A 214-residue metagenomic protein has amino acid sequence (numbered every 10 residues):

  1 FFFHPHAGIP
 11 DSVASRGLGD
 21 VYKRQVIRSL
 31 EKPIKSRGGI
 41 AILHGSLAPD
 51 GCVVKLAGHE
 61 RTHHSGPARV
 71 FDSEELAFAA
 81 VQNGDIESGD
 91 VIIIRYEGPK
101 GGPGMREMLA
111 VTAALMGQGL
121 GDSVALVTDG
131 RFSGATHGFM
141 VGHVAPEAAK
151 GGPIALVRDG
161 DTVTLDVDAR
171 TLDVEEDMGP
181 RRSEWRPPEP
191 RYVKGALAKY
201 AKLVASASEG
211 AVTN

Functional and structural regions predicted by a protein language model:
H6-Y22: Short, small-residue-biased leader/transition segments that mark boundaries at the very start of proteins
G19, G39-I42, V53, T62 (+8 more regions): Structural motif
V21-H63: Active-site loops and adjacent core secondary-structure elements that bind or stabilize anionic groups
K23-R24, S73-V81: Phosphate-interacting basic helix/loop segments used at nucleotide- and nucleic-acid interfaces
D50-V53, A79, G101-G104, A135-T136 (+2 more regions): Short helix/loop capping segments that flank catalytic or ligand/cofactor-binding pockets
A79-V81, S88, P103-V111, L115-H143 (+1 more regions): Generic long, charged, amphipathic alpha-helical segments
V91-G104: Glycine-rich phosphate/diphosphate-binding loops and the adjacent beta-loop-alpha structural elements that coordinate
I92, R131-N214: Acidic, glycine-rich flexible loop/linker segments
